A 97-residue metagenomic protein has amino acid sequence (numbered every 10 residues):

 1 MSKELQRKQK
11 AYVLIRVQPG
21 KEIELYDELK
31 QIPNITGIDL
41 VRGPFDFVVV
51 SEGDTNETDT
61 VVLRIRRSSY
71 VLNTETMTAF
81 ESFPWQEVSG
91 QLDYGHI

Functional and structural regions predicted by a protein language model:
M1-I97: A compositional/biophysical signature of low hydrophobicity enriched in polar/charged and small residues
